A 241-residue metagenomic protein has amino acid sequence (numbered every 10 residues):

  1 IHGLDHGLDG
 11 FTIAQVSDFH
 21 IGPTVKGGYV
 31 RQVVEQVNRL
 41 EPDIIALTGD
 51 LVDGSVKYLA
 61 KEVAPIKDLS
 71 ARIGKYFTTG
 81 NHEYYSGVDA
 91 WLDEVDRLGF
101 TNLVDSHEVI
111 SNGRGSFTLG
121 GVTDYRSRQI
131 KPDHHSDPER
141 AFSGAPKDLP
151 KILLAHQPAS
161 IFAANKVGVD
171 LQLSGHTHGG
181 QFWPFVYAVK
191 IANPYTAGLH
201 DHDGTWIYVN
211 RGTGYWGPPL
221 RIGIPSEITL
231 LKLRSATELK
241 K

Functional and structural regions predicted by a protein language model:
G3-K240: Soluble catalytic domains of enzymes that build or remodel membrane lipids, polysaccharides, and related
